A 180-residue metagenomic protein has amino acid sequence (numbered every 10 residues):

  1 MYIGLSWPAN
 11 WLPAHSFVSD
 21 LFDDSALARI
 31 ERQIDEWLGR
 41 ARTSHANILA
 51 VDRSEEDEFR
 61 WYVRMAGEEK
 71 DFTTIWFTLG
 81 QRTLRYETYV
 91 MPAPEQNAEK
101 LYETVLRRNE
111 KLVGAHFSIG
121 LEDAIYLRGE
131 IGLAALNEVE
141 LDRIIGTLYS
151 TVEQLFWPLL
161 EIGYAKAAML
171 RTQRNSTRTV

Functional and structural regions predicted by a protein language model:
M1-F72, G120: Charge-rich, low-complexity N-terminal segments
S25-A28, R32, Q96-K100, V139: Generic alpha-helical secondary structure signal
Y62-V63, Y126-G129: A short beta-strand motif that forms the metal-chelation/ATP-contact edge of phosphoryl-transfer active sites
M65-E99: The feature represents the first ordered module of a protein
R85-Y126: Short, internal acidic amphipathic alpha-helical interface segments that mediate docking to partner proteins
V90-P94, I131-N137: A generic structural motif
K100-L112, L133-Y164: Ampiphathic alpha-helical segments that act as solvent-exposed interaction surfaces
L160-V180: Short, highly charged C-terminal tails/helix-capping segments
